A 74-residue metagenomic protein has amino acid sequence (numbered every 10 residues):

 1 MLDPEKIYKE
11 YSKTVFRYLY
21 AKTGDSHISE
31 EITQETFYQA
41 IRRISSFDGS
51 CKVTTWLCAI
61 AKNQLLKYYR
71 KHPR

Functional and structural regions predicted by a protein language model:
M1-R17, E30, V53: A short, charge-rich alpha-helical start-of-domain segment used by transcription regulators
K13, T23-G24: Residue-level signal for the short linker/turn that defines the boundary of a DNA-recognition helix
R17, E31-Y38, C51-N63: Structural recognition of an alpha-helix C-terminal capping motif at a helix-to-coil junction
Y18, K22, R43, Q64 (+1 more regions): Short alpha-helical functional segments enriched in proximate histidine and acidic residues
G24, F37-Y38, L66, R74: Residue-level marker of structural boundaries
S46-D48, K62-R74: Arg/Lys-rich amphipathic alpha helix in sigma70-family domain 2
